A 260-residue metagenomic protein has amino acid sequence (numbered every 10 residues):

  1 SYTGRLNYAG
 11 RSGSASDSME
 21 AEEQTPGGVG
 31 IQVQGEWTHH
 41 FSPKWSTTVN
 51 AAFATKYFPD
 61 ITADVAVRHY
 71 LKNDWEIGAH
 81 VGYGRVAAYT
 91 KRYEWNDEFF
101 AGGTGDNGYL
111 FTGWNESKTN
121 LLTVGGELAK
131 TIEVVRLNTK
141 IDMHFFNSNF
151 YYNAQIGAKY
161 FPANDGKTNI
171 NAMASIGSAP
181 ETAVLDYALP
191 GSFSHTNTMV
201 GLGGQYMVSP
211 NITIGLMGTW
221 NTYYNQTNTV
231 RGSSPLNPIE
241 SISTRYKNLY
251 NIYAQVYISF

Functional and structural regions predicted by a protein language model:
Y2, H40-V49, N73-A79, I132-T139 (+3 more regions): Repeated loop/turn-to-beta-strand initiation elements of outer-membrane beta-barrel proteins
Y2-G10, V49-F53, A63-V65, A79-R85 (+4 more regions): Transmembrane beta-barrel strands of outer-membrane/channel proteins
A9-S14, E22-Q32, A52-A63, R85-T90 (+5 more regions): Solvent-exposed loop/turn segments connecting transmembrane beta-strands in outer-membrane beta-barrel proteins
Q32-Q34, T62-A66, E76, T123-G125 (+3 more regions): Membrane-embedded beta-strand positions in outer-membrane beta-barrel channels/transporters
H39, H69, L128-I132, Y160-P162 (+3 more regions): Residue-level signature of outer-membrane beta-barrel architecture
N96-D186: Detector for outer-membrane/organellar transmembrane beta-barrel domains, recognizing the amphipathic beta-strand
K159, K167-Y223, N228-P235: Outer membrane beta-barrel transmembrane domains
Y206, R245-F260: Outer-membrane beta-barrel "beta-signal"
